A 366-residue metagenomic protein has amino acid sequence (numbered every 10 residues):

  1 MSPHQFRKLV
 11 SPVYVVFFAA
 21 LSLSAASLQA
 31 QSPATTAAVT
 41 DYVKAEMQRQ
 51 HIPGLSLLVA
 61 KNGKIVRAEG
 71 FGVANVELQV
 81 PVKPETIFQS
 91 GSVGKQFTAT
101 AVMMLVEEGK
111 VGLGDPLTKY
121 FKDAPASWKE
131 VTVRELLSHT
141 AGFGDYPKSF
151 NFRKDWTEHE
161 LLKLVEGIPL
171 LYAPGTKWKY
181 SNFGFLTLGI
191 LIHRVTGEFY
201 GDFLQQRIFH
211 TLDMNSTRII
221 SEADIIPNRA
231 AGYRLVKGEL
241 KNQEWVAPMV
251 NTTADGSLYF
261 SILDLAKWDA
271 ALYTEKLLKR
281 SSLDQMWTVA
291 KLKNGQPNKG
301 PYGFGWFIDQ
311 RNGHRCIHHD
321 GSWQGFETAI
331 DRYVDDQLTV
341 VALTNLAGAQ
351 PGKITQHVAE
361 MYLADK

Functional and structural regions predicted by a protein language model:
M1-V10: N-terminal secretory signal peptides that target proteins for export/translocation
P12-A25: Bacterial N-terminal signal peptides
A26-A30: Sec/Tat signal peptide C-region and signal peptidase I cleavage site
Q31-E69, H193-Q206, H210-T211, V236-K366: Catalytic loop of the DD-peptidase/beta-lactamase superfamily, centered on the K-T-G motif and neighboring
S32, I87-Q89, Y120-A124, P147-F152 (+5 more regions): Second-shell loop/turn segments in exported
T40-V43, L57, G63, I87-G114 (+3 more regions): Active-site SXXK
G54, P84, Q89-V93, L105-K148 (+4 more regions): Active-site helix/loop module of the DD-peptidase/beta-lactamase fold, centered on the serine-lysine SxxK catalytic
L78-V82, E166-L171, Q243-T252: Short glycine/proline-rich turn/loop motifs
